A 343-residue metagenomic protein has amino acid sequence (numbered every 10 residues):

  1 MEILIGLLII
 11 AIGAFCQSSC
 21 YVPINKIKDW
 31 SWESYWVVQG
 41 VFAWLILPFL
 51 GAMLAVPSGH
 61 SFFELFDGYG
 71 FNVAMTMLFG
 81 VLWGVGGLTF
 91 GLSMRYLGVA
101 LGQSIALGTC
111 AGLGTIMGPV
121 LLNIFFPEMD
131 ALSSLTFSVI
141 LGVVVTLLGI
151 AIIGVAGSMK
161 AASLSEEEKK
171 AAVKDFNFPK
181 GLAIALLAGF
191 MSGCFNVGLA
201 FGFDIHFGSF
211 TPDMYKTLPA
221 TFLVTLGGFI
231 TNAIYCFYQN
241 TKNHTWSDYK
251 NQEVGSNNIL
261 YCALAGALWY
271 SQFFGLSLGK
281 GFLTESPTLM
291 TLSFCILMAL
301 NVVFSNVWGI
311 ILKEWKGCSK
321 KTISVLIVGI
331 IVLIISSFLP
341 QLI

Functional and structural regions predicted by a protein language model:
M1-I343: Polytopic alpha-helical membrane proteins, predominantly small-molecule transporters/carriers
